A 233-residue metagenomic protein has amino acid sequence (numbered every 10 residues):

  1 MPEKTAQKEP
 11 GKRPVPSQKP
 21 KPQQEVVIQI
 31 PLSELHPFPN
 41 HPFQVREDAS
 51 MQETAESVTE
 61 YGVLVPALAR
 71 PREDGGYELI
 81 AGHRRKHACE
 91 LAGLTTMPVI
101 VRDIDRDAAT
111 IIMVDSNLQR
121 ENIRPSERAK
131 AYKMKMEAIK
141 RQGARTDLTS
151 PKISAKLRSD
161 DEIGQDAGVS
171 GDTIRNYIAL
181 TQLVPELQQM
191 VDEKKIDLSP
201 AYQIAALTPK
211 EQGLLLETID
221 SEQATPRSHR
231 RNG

Functional and structural regions predicted by a protein language model:
M1-R102, A108-N122: Short, charged/polar connector segments at secondary-structure boundaries
F43-V45, H87-Q182, D192, S199-L207 (+1 more regions): Amphipathic, charge-rich alpha-helical segments that serve as recognition/docking helices
G62, A67, I139-G143, P185: Structural motif corresponding to the C-terminal cap of alpha-helices
A206-R227: A short, Lys/Arg-enriched interface patch at domain edges and termini
R227-G233: Low-complexity basic/metal-binding stretches
